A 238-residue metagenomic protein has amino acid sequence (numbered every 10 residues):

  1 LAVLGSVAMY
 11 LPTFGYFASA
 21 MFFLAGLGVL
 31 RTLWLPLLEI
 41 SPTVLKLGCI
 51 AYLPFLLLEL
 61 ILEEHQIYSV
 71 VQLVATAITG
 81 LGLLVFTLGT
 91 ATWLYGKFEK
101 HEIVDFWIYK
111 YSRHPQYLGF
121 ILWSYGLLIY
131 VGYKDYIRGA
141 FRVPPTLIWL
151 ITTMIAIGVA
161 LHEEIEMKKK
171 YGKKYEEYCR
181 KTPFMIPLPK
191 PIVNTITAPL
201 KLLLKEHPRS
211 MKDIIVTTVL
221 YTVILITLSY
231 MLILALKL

Functional and structural regions predicted by a protein language model:
L1-F106, L118-L238: Membrane-anchoring alpha-helices and their flanking helix-loop junctions
G80, Y111-S112: Alpha-helical architecture
S112-R113, L118: Conserved SAM-binding loop
